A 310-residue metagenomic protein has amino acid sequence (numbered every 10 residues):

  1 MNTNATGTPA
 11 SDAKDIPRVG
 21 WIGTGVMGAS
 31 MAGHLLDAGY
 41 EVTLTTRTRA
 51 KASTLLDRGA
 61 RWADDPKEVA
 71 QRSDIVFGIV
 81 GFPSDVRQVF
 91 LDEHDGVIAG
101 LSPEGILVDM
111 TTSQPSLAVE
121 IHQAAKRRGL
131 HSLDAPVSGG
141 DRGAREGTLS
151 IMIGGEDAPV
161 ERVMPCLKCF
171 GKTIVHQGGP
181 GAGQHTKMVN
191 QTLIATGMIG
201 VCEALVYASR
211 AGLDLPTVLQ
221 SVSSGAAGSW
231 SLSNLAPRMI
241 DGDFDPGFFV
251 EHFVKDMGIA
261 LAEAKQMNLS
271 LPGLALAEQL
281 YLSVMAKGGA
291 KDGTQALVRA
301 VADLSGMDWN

Functional and structural regions predicted by a protein language model:
N2-G78, G105, M110-T111, D141: NAD(P)+-binding Rossmann beta1-loop-alpha1 motif at the extreme N-terminus of oxidoreductases
M31-A32, K51, I121, C166 (+1 more regions): Hydrophobic residues within alpha-helices that form the first helical element adjacent to the glycine-rich loop
T48, F82, E156: Residues in the short beta-alpha loop(s) of Rossmann-like NAD(P)-binding domains
P66-L130: Rossmann-fold NAD(P) dinucleotide-binding segment
T112-T192: Rossmann-fold dinucleotide-binding core
G147, I151-G154, V175, G179-A211 (+3 more regions): Active-site-proximal catalytic alpha-helix in oxidoreductases
P180, Q184, G228-Q295, N310: Interdomain hinge/lid region at the active-site interface of Rossmann-like NAD(P)-dependent oxidoreductases
